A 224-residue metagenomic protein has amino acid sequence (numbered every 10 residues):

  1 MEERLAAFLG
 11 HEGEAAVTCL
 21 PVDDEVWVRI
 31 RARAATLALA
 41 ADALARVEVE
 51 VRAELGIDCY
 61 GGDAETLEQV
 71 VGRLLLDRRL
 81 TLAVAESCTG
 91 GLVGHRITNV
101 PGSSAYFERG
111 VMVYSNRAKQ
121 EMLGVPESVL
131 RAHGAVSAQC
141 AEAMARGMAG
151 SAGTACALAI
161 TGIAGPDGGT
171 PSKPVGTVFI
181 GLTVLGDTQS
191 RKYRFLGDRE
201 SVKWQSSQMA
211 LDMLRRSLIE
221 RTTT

Functional and structural regions predicted by a protein language model:
M1-D24, R29-R31, L39-L44: Accessory alpha-helical/coil subdomains and C-terminal extensions that flank or cap enzyme catalytic cores
A34: Conserved acidic, metal-coordinating active-site core of Asp-based, Mg2+-dependent phosphoryl-transfer enzymes
A38-T224: Short alpha-helical segments enriched in small residues
